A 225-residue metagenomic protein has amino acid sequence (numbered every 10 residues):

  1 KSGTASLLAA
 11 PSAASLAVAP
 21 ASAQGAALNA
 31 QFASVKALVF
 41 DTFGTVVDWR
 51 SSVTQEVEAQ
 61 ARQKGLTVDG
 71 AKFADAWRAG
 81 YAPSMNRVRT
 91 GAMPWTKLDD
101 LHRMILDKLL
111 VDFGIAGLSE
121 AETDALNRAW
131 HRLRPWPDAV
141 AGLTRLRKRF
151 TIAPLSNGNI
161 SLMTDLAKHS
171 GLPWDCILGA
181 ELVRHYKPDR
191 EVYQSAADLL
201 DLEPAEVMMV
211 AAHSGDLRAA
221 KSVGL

Functional and structural regions predicted by a protein language model:
K1-A23: N-terminal export signals
L28-A79, V111-D112: Active-site neighborhood of HAD-like aspartate-dependent phosphohydrolases
K64-G65, A74-D124: A metal-dependent, Asp-based hydrolase signature
G70, P173-C176, E203-V207: Short acidic capping loops at alpha-helix termini that bridge into adjacent secondary structure
F73-A74, P173-H185: A short, structured active-site edge motif that brings together acidic residues
E120-H169, I177-A180: Substrate-recognition element of Asp-dependent hydrolases with the DxDx(T/V) motif
H185-G215: Conserved Lys-Pro-Asp/Glu-containing loop-to-beta segment of HAD-superfamily phosphomonoesterases, centered on
